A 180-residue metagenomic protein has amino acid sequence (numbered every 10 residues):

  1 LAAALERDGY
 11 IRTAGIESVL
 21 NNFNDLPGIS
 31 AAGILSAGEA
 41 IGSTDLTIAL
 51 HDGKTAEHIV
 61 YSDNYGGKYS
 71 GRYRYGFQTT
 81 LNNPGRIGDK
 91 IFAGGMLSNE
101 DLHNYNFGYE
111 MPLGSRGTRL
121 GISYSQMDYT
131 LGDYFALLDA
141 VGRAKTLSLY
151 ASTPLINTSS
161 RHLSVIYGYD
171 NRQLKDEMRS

Functional and structural regions predicted by a protein language model:
L1-G121, N157: Outer-membrane beta-barrel initiation region
R119-S180: Transmembrane beta-strand segments of outer-membrane beta-barrel domains in Gram-negative and organellar OMPs
